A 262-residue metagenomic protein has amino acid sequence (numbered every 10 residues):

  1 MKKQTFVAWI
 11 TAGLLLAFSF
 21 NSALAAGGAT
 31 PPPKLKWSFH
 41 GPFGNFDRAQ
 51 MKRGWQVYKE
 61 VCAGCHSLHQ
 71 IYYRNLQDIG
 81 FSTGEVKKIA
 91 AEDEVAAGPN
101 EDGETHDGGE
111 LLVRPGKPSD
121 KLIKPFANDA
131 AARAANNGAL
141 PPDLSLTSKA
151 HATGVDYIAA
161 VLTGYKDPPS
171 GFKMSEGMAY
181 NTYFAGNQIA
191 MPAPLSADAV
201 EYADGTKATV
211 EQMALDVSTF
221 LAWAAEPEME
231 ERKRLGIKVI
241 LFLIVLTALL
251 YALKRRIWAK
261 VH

Functional and structural regions predicted by a protein language model:
K2-N45, W223, L250-V261: Post-cleavage N-terminal segment of exported redox proteins
P31-Q56, S67-V86, G205, A225-K233: Electrostatic cytochrome c docking/interface patches
G41, Q50, I71, D78-I79 (+1 more regions): Acidic/histidine-rich catalytic neighborhood
A49, R53, V57, D143 (+4 more regions): Extracytoplasmic/secreted proteins, especially bacterial periplasmic and envelope-associated proteins
Y58-H69, V217: The canonical Cys-X-X-Cys-His
A97-G186: Membrane-proximal low-complexity regions enriched in glycine and acidic/polar residues
Y183-A185, M191-E226: Extended, hydrophilic extramembrane loops/domains of integral membrane proteins
R232-I237, L241-H262: Juxtamembrane interface at the cytosolic side of transmembrane helices
